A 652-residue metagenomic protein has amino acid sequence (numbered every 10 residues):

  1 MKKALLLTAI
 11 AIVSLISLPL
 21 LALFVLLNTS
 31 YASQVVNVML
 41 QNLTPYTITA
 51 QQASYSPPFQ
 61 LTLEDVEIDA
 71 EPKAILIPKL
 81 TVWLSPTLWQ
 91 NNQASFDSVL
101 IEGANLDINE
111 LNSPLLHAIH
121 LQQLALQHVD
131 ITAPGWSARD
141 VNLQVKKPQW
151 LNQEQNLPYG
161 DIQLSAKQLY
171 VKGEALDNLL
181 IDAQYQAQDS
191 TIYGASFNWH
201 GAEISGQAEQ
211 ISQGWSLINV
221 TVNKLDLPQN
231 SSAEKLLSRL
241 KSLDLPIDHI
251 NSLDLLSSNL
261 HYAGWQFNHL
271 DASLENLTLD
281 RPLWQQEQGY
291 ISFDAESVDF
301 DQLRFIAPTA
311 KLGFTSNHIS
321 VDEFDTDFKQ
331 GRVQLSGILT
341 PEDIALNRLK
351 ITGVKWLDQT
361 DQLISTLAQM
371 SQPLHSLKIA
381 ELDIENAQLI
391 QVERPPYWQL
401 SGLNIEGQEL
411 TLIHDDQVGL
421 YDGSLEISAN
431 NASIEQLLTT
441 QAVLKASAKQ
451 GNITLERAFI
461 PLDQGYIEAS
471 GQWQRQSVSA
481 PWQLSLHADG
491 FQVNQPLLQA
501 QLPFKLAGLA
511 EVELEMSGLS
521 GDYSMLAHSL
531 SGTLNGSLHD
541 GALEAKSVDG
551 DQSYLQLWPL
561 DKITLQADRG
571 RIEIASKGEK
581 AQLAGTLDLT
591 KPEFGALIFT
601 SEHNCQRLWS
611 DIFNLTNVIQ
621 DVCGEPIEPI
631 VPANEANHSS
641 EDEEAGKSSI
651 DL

Functional and structural regions predicted by a protein language model:
M1-S17: N-terminal Sec-pathway targeting helices
P19-L111, W150, L169-L179, A183 (+8 more regions): Terminal hydrophobic membrane-targeting helix
S30-V35, V99-A118, P134-W136, V141-N156 (+9 more regions): Intrinsic disorder/low-complexity detector
T62-E64, S98-L100, A125, S485 (+1 more regions): Soluble periplasmic/extracytoplasmic beta-strand elements of cell-envelope proteins
V82, L143-W150, I181, I204-Q207 (+8 more regions): Broad, structure-driven detector of short, well-ordered beta-strand segments within folded domains
P86-Q90, Q149, E409, S517-Y523: Outer-membrane beta-barrel proteins
Q123, D130, Y159-V171, A175 (+9 more regions): Small-residue helix/turn framework positions
